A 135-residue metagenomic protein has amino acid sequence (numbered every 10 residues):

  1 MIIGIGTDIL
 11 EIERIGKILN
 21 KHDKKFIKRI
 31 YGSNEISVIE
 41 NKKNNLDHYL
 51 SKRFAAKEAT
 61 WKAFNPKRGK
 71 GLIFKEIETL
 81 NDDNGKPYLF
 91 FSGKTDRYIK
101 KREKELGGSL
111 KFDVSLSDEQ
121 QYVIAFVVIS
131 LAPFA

Functional and structural regions predicted by a protein language model:
M1-A135: Core catalytic alpha/beta fold that binds nucleotide/phospho-ligands
